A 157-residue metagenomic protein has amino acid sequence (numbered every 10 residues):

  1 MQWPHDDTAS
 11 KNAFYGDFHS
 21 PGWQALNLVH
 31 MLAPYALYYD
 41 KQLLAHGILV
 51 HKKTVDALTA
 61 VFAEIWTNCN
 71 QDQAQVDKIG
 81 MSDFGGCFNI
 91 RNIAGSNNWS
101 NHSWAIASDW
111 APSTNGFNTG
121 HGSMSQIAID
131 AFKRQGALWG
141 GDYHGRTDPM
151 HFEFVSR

Functional and structural regions predicted by a protein language model:
M1, L49, H102: Catalytic phosphate/metal-binding cores of nucleic-acid and nucleotide-processing enzymes, i.e., regions that mediate
M1-K11: Structured beta-strand-rich cores of soluble
P4-H5, K78, I129: Alpha-helical interaction segments
S10-K78: Active-site acidic/histidine clusters and adjacent loop/turn architecture that either coordinate catalytic ions
F14, S20, A45, D83-F84 (+3 more regions): Intrinsically disordered, low-complexity segments enriched in small/polar residues
A63-I106, L138: Active-site-adjacent loop/helix surface patches within enzyme catalytic domains that shape the substrate-binding cleft
I93-R157: Catalytic cores and adjacent binding grooves of peptidoglycan-active enzymes
